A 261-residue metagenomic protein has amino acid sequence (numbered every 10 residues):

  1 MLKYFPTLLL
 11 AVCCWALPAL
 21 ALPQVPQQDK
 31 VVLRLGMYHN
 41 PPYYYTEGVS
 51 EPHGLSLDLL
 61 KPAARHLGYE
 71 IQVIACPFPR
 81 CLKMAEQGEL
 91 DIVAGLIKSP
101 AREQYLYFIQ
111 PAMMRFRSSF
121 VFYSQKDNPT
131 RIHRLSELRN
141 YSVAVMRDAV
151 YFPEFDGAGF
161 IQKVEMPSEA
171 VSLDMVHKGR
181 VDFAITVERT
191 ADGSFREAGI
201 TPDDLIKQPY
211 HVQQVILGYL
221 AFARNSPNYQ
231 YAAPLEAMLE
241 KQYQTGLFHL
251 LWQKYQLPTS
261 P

Functional and structural regions predicted by a protein language model:
P23-P100, Q104: Extracytoplasmic small-molecule ligand-binding "clamshell" domains of the periplasmic binding protein/Venus flytrap
V31-Y45, H53, R131-D148, E240: Short loop->beta-strand "edge-of-pocket" segments that line small-molecule binding or catalytic clefts across diverse
Y38-H39, F116-V121, I200-E236, P258-P261: Periplasmic-binding protein-like
L57-H66, K126-P129, Y141-S142, L217-K254: Extended ligand-binding regions for polar small-molecule ligands
E70-P77, V145, I161-M175, Q208-Y210: Short beta-strand-to-loop elements that line the ligand-binding cleft of bilobed periplasmic-binding protein-like
I74-E137, A149, Q208-Q213: Acidic, polar ligand-binding/catalytic clefts
P79-D91, Y107, A170-G193, E197: Short helices/loops that flank or line small-molecule/ion binding pockets
D148-G159, P202-D203, A237-P261: Ligand-binding clefts/hinges and TM-proximal coupling segments of bilobed small-molecule sensing domains
